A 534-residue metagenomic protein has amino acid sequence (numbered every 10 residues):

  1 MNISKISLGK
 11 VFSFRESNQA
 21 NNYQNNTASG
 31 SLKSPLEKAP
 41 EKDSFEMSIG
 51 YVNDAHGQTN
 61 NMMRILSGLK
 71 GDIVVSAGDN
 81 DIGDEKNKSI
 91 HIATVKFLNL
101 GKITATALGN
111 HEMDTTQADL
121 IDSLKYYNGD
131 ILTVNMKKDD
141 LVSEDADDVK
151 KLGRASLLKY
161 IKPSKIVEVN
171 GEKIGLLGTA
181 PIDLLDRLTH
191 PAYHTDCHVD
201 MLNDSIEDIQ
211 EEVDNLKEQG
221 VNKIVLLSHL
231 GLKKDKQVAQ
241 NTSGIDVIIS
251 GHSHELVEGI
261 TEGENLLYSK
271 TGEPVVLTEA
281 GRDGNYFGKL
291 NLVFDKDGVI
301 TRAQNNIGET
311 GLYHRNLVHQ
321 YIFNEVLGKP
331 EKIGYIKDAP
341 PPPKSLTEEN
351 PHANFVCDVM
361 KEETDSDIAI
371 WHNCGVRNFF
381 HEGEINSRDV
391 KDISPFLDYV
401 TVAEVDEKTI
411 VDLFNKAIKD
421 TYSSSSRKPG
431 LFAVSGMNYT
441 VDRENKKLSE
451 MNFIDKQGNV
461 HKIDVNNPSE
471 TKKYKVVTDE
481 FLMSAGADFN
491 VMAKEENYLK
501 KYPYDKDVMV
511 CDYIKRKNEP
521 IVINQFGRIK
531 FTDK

Functional and structural regions predicted by a protein language model:
K5-F12, N26, G30-T310, E349-A353 (+3 more regions): Acidic, metal/ion-coordinating pockets
F14-E16, D533: Generic detector of N-terminal low-structure segments
Q19, Y23-Q24: Low-complexity, intrinsically disordered or signal/transmembrane-proximal segments
A39-P40, F45, V52-G57, D196 (+2 more regions): Catalytic centers of hydrolytic enzymes
